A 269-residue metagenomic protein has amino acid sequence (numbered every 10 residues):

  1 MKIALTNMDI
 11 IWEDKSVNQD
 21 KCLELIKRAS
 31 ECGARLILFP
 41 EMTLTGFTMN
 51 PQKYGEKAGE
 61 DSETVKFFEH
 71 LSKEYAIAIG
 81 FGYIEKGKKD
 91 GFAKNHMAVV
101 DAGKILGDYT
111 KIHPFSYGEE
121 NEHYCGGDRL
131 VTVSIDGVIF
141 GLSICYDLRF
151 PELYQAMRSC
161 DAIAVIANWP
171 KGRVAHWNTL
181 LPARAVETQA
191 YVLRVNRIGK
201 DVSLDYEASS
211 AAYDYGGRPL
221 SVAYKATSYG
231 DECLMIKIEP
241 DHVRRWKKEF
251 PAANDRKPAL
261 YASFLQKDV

Functional and structural regions predicted by a protein language model:
M1-L5: Extreme N-terminal starter segment of soluble prokaryotic enzymes
N7-W12: Short polar catalytic/cofactor-binding loops
K15, L23-A102, P170-A190: Cys-nucleophile CN-hydrolase/nitrilase-fold catalytic domain and related Cys-dependent amidase chemistry that acts on
V17-I26, L148-Q155: Short, acidic/polar
R35-L36, F140, A162: Structural motif
T45, P51-Q52, A98, Y109-F115 (+2 more regions): Short beta->alpha transition motifs characteristic of CBS
E60, G87-R158, G172-T179, Y206 (+3 more regions): Active-site catalytic loop in hydrolytic enzyme cores
E63-G80, R149-C233: CN hydrolase (nitrilase-like) catalytic-core segments centered on the catalytic cysteine and neighboring Lys/Glu
